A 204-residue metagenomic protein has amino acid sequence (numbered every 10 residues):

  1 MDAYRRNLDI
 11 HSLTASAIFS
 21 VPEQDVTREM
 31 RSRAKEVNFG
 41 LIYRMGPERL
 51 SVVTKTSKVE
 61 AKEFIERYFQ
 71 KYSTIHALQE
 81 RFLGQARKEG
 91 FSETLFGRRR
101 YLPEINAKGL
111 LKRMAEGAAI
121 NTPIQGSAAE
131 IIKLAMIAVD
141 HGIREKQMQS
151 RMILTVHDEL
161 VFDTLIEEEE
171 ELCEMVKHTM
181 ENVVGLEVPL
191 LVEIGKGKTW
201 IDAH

Functional and structural regions predicted by a protein language model:
M1-H204: Conserved catalytic core of nucleotide polymerization and phosphodiester-bond processing enzymes
